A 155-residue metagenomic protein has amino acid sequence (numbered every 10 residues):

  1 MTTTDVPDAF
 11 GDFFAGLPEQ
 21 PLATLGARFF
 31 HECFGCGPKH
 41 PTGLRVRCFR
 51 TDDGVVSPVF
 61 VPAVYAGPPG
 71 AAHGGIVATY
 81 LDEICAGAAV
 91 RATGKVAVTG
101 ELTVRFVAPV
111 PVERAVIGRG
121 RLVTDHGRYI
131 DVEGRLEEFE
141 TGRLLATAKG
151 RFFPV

Functional and structural regions predicted by a protein language model:
M1-T24, V110-V112, L122-V155: HotDog/MaoC-like acyl-thioester-processing domains
M1-V64: Non-catalytic linker/capping segments at the edges of enzyme domains
P38-P41, A66, G70, P111 (+1 more regions): Short capping/connector residues at structural and topological boundaries
K39, R47, A71-G74, A78-T79 (+1 more regions): Short, electropositive, low-hydrophobicity segments enriched in small/polar residues
L44, D53-V55, V98-G100, V116 (+2 more regions): Hydrophobic core residues within well-ordered beta-strands of beta-rich domains
V55-D82: A conserved, well-ordered hydrophobic junction motif at loop->secondary-structure transitions
P58-F60, T103-R105, R119-R121, R135 (+1 more regions): Residue-level recognition of well-ordered beta-strand positions that form the cores of beta-sheet-rich folds across
D82-I117: Hydrophobic beta-strand-centered segment that forms part of the acyl-chain substrate-binding groove
